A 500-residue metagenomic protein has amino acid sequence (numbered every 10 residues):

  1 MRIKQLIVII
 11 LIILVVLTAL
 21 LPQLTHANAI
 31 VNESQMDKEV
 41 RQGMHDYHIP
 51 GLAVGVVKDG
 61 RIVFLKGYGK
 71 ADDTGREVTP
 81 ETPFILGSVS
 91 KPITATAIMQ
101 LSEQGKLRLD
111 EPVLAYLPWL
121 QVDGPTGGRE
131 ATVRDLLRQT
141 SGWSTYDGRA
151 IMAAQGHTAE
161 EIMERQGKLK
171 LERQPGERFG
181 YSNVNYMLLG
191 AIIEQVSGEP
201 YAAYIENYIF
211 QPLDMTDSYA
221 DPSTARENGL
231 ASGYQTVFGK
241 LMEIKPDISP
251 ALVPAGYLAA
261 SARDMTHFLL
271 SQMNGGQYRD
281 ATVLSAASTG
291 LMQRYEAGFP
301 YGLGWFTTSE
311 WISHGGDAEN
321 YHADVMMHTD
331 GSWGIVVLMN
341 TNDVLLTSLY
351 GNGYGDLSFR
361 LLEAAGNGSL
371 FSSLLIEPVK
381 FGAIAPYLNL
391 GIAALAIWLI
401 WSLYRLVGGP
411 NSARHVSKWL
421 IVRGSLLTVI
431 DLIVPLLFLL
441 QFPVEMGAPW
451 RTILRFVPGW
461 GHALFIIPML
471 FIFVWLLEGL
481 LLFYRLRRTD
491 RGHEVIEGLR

Functional and structural regions predicted by a protein language model:
R2-A29: Hydrophobic secretory-pathway targeting helix
L24-L52, V56-K58, E199, P246-R500: Catalytic loop of the DD-peptidase/beta-lactamase superfamily, centered on the K-T-G motif and neighboring
N28-Q35, D46-H48, V78-E81, I85-I93 (+11 more regions): Extracytoplasmic/periplasmic, Sec-exported soluble proteins
I30, G51, P80, I85-V89 (+3 more regions): Active-site helix/loop module of the DD-peptidase/beta-lactamase fold, centered on the serine-lysine SxxK catalytic
I30-L86, V122-P125, G167-K168, A225: Short, conserved catalytic-motif segment at the N-terminal edge
T82, T145-S232, K240-T266: Catalytic-site signature segments of enzymes, centered on catalytic residues
M99-E103, G190-Q195, H267-N274: Short glycine/serine- and small hydrophobic-enriched flexible loop segments
